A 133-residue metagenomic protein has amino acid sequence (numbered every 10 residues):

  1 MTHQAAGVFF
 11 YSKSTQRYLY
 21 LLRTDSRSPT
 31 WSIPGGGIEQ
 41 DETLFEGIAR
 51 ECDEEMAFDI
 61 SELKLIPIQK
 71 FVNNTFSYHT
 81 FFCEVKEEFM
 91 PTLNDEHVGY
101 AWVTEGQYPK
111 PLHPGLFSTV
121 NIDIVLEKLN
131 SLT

Functional and structural regions predicted by a protein language model:
M1-Y18: Conserved N-terminal beta-strand and adjoining loop/helix that marks the start of the Nudix/MutT-like hydrolase domain
F10-S12, Y20, C83, W102: Conserved hydrophobic "DFG−1" position in protein kinase catalytic cores
S26-P29: A conserved beta-turn-beta hairpin within the catalytic core of GNAT-like acetyltransferases that forms part
S32-I33: A short gly/proline-enriched turn/hairpin at secondary-structure junctions
G36-V125: Unchanged
K128: Active-site or metal-binding loop neighborhoods of secreted/extracellular toxin and effector enzymes
